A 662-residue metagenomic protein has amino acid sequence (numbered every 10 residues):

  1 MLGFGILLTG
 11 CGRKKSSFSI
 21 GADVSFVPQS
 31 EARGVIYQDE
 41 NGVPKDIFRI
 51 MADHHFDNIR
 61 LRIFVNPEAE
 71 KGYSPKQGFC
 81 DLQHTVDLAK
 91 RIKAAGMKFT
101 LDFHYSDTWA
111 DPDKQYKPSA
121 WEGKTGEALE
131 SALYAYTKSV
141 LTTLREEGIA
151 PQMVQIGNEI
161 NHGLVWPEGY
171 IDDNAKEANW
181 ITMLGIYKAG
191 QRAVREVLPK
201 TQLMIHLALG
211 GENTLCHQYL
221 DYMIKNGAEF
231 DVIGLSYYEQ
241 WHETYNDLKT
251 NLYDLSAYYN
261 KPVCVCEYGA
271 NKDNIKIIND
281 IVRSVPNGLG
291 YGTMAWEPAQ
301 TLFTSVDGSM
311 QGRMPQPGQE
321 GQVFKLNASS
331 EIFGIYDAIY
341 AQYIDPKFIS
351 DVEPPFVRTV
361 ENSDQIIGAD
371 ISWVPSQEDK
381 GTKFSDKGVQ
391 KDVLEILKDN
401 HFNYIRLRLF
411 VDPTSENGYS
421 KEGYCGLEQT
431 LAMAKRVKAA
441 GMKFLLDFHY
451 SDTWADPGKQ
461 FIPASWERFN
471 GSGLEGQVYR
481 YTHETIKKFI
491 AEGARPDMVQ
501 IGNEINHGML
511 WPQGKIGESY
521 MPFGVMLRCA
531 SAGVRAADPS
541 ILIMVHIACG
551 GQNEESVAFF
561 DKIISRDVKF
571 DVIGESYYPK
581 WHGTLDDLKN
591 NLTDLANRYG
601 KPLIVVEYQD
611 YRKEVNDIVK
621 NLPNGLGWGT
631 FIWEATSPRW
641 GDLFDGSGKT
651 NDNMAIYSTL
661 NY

Functional and structural regions predicted by a protein language model:
M1-I6: Bacterial N-terminal signal peptides
L8-G10: C-terminal motif of bacterial Sec signal peptides marking the signal peptidase cleavage site
K15-D87, R91-K98, S106-A132, E353-A432 (+3 more regions): N-terminal substrate-binding region of glycoside hydrolase catalytic domains
I20-V24, D57-L61, F99-F103, Q152-I156 (+12 more regions): Hydrophobic faces of well-ordered beta-strands that scaffold small-molecule active sites in alpha/beta enzyme cores
S25-V27, F64-N66, H104-T108, I156-N161 (+12 more regions): Active-site beta-loop-alpha junctions enriched in small/polar residues
A32-R33, D254-N260, K272-E361, D587-N590 (+2 more regions): Aromatic-rich peripheral "rim/lid" segments of glycoside hydrolase catalytic domains that contact and position glycan
A52, K93, R195, A257 (+5 more regions): Anion (oxyanion) recognition and catalysis
P75, C80-H84, A110-A228, W241-N251 (+11 more regions): Active-site cleft segment of glycoside hydrolase catalytic domains centered on the general acid/base Glu
